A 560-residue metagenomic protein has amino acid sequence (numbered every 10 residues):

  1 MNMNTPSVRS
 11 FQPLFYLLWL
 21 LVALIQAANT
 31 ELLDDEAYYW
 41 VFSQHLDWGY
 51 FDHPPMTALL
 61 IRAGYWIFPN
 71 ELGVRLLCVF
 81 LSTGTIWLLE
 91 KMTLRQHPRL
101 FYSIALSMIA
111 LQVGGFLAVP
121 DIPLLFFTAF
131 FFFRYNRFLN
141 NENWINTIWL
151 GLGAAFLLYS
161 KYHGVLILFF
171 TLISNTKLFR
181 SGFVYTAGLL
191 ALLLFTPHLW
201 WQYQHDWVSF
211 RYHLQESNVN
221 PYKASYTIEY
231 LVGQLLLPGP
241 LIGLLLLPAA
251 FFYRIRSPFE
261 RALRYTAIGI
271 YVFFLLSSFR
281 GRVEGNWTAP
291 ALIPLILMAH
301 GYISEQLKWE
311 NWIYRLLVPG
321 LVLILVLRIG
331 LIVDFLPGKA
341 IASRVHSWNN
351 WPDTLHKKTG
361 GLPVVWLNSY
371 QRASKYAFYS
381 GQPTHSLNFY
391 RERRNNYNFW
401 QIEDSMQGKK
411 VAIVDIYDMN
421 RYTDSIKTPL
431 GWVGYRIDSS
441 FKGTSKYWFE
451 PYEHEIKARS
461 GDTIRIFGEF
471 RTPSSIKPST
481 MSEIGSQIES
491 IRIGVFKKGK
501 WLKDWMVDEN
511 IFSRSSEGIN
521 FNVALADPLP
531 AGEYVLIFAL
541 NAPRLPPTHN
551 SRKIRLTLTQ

Functional and structural regions predicted by a protein language model:
S10, L89-M108, L125-F126: Transmembrane-helix signature of polytopic, membrane-embedded enzymes that assemble or transfer cell-envelope glycans
P55-L59, I67-G84, G114-L117: Loop-to-helix entry region of an early transmembrane alpha helix in multi-pass inner-membrane enzymes
L76-P98, F130: Transmembrane-helix motifs of polytopic, lipid-linked glycan transferases
M92, Q96, F131-N146, I255: Membrane-interface transmembrane helices that cradle and orient dolichyl/undecaprenyl
F116-L124: Short acidic/glycine- and proline-prone juxtamembrane loop motifs at membrane-interface regions of multi-pass membrane
R137-A155, Y185, L189: Short hydrophobic alpha-helices at membrane interfaces in multi-pass membrane enzymes
F156, V165-F259, L275-S278: Transmembrane-lumen/periplasm boundary regions of multi-pass, lipid-linked membrane glycan transferases
E310-G361, Y370-H385, F389, V414-Y417 (+1 more regions): Membrane-proximal, lumen/periplasm-facing interface regions of secretory-pathway glyco- and lipid-modifying enzymes
